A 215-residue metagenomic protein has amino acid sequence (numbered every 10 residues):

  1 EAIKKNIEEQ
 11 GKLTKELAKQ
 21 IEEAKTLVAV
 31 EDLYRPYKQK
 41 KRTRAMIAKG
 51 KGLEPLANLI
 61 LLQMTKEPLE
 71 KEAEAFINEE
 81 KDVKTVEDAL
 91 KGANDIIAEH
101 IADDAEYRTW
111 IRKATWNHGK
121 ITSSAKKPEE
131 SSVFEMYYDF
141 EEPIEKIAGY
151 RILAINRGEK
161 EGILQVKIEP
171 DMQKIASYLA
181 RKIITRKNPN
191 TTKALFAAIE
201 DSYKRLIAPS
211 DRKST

Functional and structural regions predicted by a protein language model:
E1-K213: Duplex nucleic acid-engaging cores and interfaces of nucleic-acid transaction enzymes
